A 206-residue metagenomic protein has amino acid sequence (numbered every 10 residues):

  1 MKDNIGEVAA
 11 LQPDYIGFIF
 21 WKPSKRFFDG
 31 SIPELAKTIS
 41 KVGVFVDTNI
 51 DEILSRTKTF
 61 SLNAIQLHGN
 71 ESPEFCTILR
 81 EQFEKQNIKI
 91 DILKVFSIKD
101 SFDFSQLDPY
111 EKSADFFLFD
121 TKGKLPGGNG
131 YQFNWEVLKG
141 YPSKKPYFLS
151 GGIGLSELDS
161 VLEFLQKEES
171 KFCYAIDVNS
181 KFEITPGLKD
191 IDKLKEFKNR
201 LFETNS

Functional and structural regions predicted by a protein language model:
M1-S206: Conserved N-terminal beta1-alpha1 strand-loop-helix module at the mouth
